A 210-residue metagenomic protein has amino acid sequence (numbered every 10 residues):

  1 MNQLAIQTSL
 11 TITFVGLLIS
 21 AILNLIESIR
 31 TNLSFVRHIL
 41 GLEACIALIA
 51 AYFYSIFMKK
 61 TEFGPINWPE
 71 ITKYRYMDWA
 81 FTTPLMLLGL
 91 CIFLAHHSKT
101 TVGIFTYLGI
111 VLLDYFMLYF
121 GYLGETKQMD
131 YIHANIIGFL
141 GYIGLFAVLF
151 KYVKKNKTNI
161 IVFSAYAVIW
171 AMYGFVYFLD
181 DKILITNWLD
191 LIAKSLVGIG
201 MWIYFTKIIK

Functional and structural regions predicted by a protein language model:
M1-M77, P84-K210: Polytopic alpha-helical membrane-helix bundles and their juxtamembrane interface segments in multi-pass membrane
